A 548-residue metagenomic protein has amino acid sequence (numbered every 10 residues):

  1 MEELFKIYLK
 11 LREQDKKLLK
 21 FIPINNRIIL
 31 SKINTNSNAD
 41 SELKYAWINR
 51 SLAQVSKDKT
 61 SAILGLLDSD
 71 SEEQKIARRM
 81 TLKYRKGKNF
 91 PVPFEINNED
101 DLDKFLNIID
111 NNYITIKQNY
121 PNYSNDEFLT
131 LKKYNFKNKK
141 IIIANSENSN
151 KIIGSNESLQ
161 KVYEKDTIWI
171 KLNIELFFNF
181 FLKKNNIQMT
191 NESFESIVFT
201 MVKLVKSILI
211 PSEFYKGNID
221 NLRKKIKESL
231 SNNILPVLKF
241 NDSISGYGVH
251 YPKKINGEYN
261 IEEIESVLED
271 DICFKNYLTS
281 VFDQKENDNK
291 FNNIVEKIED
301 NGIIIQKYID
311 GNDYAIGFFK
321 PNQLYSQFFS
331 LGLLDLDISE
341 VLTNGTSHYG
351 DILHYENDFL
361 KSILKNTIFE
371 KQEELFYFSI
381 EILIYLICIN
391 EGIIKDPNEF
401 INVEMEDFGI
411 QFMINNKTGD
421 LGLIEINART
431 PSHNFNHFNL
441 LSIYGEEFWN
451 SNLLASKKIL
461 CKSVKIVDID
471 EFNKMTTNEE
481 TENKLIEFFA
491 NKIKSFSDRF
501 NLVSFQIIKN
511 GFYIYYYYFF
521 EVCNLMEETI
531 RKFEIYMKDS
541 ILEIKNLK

Functional and structural regions predicted by a protein language model:
E2-S41, L82, I116-N119: N-terminal leader/transition segments
D40-V55, G65-N233, D242-I244, Y251 (+2 more regions): Conserved N-proximal alpha/beta basic substrate-recognition cap immediately N-terminal to, or forming the N-lobe
N179-G302, N357-I382: Active-site nucleotide/adenylate-binding loops and adjacent lid/helix of ATP-dependent enzymes
N233, K253-K254, E269-L342, G409 (+2 more regions): Phosphate-binding site of ATP-dependent enzymes
D242-I244, Y308-N312, I401-E406, N510-G511: A short catalytic or substrate-binding loop motif that flags glycine-/basic-rich loops and adjacent residues that bind
E265, F318-I393, N427-S463: ATP-dependent carboxylate/phosphate-activation module, predominantly the ATP-grasp catalytic core and closely related
G392-I410, L453-K457, I544-L547: Flexible, glycine/charged-enriched surface loops at secondary-structure junctions
G445-K548: Peripheral (often C-terminal) accessory segments that flank ATP-dependent C-N-forming ligase machineries
